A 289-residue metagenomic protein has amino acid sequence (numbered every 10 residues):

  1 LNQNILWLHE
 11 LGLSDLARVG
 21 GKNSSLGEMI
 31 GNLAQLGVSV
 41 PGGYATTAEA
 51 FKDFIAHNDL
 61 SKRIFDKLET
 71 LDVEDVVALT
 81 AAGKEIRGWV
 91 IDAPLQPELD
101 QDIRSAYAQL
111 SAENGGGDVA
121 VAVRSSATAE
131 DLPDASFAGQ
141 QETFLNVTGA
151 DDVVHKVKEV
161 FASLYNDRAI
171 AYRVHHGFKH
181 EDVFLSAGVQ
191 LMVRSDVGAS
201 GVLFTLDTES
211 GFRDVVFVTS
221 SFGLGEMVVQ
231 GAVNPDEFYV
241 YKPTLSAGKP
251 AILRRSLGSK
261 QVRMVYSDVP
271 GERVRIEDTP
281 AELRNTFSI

Functional and structural regions predicted by a protein language model:
L1-G188, I276-I289: N-terminal beta-alpha lobe that positions the nucleotide/phosphoryl donor in ATP/NTP-coupled carboxylate activation
D15-L16, K22, V38, D134 (+5 more regions): Short, flexible coil/turn micro-motifs enriched in small/turn-prone residues
E28, E130, D196, K260-Q261: A periodicity- and composition-biased signal for non-globular, repetitive helical segments
L33-G37, A112-G117, D196-V197, K242-A251: Intrinsically disordered, low-complexity coil segments
T143-L245, K249: NTP-handling and nucleic-acid-processing catalytic cores
V215-I289: Conserved catalytic alpha/beta cores of large enzymes that bind or transform nucleotide phosphates and polynucleotides
